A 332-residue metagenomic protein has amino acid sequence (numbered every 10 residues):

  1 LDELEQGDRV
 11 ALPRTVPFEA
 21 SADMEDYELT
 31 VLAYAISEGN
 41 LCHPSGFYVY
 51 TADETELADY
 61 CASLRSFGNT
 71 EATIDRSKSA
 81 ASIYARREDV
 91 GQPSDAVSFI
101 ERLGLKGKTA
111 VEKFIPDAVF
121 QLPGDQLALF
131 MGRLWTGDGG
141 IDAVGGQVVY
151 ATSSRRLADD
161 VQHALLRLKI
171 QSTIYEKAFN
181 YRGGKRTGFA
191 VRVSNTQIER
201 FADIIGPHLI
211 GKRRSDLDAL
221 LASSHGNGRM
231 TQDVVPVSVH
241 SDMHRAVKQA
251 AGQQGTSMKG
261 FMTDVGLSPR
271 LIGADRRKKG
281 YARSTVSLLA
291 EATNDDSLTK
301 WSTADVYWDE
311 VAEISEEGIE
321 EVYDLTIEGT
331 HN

Functional and structural regions predicted by a protein language model:
L1-N332: Internal intein/HINT superfamily modules and their associated LAGLIDADG
